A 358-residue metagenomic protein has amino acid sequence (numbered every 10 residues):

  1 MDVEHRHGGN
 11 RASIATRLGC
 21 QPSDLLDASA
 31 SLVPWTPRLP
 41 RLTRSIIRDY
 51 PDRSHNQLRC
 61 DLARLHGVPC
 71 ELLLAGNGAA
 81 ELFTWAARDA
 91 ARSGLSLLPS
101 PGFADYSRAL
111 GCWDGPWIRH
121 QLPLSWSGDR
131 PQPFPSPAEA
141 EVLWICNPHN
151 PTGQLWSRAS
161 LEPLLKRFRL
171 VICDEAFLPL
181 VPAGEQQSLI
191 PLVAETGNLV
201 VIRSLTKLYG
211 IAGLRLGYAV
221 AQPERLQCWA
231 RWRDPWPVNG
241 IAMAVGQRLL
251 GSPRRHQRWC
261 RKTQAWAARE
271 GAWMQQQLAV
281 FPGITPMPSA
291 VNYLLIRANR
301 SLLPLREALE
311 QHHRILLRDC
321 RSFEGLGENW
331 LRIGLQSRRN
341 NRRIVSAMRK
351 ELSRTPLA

Functional and structural regions predicted by a protein language model:
M1-S54, D61-R64, E139: N-terminal "arm"/small-domain region of PLP-dependent enzymes with the aminotransferase-like
P37-R38, S301-E307, R339-R343: Short, conserved charged micro-motifs
N56, C70-G94, G217: Conserved beta-loop-alpha segment that forms the PLP phosphate-binding cup at the N-terminus of a helix
D89-G111, P116-P123: Conserved PLP-anchoring active-site segment centered on the Schiff-base-forming lysine
L122-A183, L295: Active-site phosphate-binding strand-loop segment of PLP-dependent enzymes
A159, Q311-H312, S322-A358: PLP-dependent enzyme catalytic core of the Aspartate aminotransferase-like
N198-V280, I284-M287: PLP-dependent aminotransferase class I/II
A267-A268, L278-H313, L335: Conserved PLP-binding catalytic core of the aspartate aminotransferase-like
